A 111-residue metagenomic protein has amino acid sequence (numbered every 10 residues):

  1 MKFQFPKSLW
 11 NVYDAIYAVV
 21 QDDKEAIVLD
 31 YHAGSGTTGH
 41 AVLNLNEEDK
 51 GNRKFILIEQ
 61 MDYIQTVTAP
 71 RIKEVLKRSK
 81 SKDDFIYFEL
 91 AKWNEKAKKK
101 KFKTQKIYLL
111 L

Functional and structural regions predicted by a protein language model:
K2, L9-E25, E47-L111: Accessory, often C-terminal, charged low-complexity segments
E25-G34: Conserved class I S-adenosyl-L-methionine
G36-H40: Glycine-rich SAM-binding Motif I of class I
V42-N46: A conserved amphipathic alpha-helix that caps or lines the catalytic cleft of carbohydrate- and lipid-modifying enzymes
